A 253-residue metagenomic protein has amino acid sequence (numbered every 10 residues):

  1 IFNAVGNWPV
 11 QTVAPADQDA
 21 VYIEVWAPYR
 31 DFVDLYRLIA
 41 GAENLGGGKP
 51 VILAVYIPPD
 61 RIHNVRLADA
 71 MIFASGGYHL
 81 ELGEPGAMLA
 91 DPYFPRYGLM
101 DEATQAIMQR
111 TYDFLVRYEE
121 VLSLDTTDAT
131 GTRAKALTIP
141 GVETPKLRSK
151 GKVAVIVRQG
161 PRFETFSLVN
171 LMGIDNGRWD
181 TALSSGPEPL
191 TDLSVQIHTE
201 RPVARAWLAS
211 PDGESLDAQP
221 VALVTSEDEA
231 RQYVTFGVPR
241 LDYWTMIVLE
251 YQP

Functional and structural regions predicted by a protein language model:
I1-L147, V157-Q159, A218-Q219, Y233-V238: Glycan-processing catalytic domains of CAZymes
V21-Y22, W207, V248: Residues embedded in well-ordered beta-strands within globular domains across many folds
Y56, V169-L171, H198, P239 (+1 more regions): Structured loops at beta-to-helix junctions and adjacent beta-edge loops in soluble globular domains
A87, D175-G177, E214-D217, L241-M246: Short, surface-exposed beta-strand/loop "edge" segments at domain boundaries and coil↔beta transitions
I139-R201, T245: Carbohydrate-binding surface patches
R205-Y233: Solvent-exposed beta-strand/loop surfaces of large extracellular or lumenal domains
S226-P253: C-terminal beta-strand-rich structural cap/linker in extracellular carbohydrate-active enzymes
